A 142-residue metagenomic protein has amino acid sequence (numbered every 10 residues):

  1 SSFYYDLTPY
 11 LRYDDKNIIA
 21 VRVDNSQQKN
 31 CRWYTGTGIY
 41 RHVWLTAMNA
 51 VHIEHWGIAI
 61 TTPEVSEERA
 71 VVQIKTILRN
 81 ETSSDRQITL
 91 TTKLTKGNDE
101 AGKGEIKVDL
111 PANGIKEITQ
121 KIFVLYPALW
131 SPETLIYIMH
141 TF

Functional and structural regions predicted by a protein language model:
S1-W56, E81-T82, K96-D99, P127 (+1 more regions): Accessory beta-strand-rich segments of carbohydrate-active enzymes
Y5-Y10, T62-P63, G104-L110: Beta-strand-rich interaction surfaces with strong enrichment in secreted/lumenal proteins
L11-R12, S66, N80, L110 (+1 more regions): Hydrophobic beta-strand core residues of beta-sandwich domains
D14-I18, R69, D85-Q87, I115 (+1 more regions): Extracellular Ig-like/FN3 beta-sandwich strand-entry sites
W56-T62: Short, solvent-exposed loop/edge segments of extracellular or virion-exposed proteins
T62-A70: Short, solvent-exposed loop/linker segments at the N-terminal edge of repeated beta-sheet extracellular domains
R69-D109, K116-K121, F142: Beta-strand-rich binding/interaction modules
K121-W130: Short Pro-Gly-centered beta-turn/loop motif in secreted/extracellular proteins
